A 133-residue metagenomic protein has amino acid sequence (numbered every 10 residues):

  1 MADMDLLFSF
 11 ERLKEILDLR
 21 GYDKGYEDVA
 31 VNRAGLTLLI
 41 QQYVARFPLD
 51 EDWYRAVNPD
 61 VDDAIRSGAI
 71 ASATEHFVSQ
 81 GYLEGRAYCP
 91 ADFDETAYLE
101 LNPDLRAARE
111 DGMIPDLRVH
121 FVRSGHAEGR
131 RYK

Functional and structural regions predicted by a protein language model:
A2-K133: Charge-rich, low-complexity intrinsically disordered regions
